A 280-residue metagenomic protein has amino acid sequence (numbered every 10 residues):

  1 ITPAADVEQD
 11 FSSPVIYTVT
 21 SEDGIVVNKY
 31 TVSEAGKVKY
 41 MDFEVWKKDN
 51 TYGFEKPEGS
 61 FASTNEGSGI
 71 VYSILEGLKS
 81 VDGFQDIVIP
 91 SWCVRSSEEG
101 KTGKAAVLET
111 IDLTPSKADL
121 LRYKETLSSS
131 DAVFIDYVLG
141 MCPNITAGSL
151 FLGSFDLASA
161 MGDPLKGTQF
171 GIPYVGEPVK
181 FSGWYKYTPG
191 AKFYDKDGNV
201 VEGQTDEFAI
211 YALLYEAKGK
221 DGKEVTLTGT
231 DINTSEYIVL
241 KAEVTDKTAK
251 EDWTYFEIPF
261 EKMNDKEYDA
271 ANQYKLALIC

Functional and structural regions predicted by a protein language model:
I1-V38: Beta-rich interaction/scaffold domains
F11, Y30, F43, Y185-Y187: Aromatic side chains
I16-V19, F181, Y185: Hydrophobic/aromatic-rich, well-ordered segments within soluble, folded domains that form packed cores
V19-G24, A191, E202-D206, Y215-E216: Ser/Thr/Pro-rich, low-complexity mucin-like regions that serve as glycosylated stalks/linkers or repetitive adhesive
S33-S182, G203-N264, Y268-C280: Aromatic (Trp/Tyr/Phe) and Gly/Pro-enriched flexible surface segments
Y185-V200: Short amphipathic, basic-aromatic surface patches that mediate peripheral association with negatively charged
